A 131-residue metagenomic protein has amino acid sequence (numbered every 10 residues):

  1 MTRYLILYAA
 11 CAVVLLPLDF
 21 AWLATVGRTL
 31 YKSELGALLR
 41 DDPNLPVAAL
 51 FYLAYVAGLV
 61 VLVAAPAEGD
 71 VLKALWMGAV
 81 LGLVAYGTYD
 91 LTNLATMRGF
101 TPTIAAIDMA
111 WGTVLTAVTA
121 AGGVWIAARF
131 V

Functional and structural regions predicted by a protein language model:
M1-V131: Juxtamembrane/disordered regions of integral membrane proteins
